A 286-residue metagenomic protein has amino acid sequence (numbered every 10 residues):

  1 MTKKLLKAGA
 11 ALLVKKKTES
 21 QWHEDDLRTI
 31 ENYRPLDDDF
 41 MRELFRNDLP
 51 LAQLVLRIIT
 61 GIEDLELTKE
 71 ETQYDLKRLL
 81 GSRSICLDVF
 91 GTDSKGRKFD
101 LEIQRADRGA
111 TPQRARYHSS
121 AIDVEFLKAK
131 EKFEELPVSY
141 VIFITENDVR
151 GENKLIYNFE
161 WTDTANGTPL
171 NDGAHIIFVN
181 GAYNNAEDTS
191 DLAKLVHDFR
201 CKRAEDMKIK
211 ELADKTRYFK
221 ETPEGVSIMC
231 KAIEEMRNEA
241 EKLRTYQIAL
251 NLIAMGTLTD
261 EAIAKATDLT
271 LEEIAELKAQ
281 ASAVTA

Functional and structural regions predicted by a protein language model:
M1-H175, N185-E187, A286: Accessory alpha/beta interaction modules
T2-E31, T92, F99-Q104, S190-A286: Short, charged alpha-helical interaction segments and adjacent helix-coil junctions
S119, D123, E146, Y183 (+2 more regions): Short amphipathic alpha-helical signal-transduction/dimerization elements
A174-D198: Compact structured core domains
